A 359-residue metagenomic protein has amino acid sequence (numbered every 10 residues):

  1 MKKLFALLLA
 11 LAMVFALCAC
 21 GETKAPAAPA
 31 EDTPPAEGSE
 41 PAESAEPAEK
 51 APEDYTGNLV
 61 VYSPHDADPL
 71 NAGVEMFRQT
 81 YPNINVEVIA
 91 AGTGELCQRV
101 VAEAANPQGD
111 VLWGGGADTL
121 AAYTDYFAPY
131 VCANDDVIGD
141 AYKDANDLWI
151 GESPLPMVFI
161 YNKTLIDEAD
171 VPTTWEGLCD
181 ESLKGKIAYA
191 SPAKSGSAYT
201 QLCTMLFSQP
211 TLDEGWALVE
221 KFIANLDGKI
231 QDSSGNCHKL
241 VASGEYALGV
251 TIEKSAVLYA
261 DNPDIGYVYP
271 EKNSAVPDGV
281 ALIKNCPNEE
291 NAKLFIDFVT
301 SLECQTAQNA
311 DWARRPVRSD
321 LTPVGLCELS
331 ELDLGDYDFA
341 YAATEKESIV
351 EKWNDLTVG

Functional and structural regions predicted by a protein language model:
C18-T33, E37-E40: Bacterial lipoprotein signal-peptidase II cleavage site
P47-Y55, V60-N85, V101, Y259: Short, polar/charged alpha-helical segment
T56, V60-N71, A91-G94, P107-E245: Extracytoplasmic ligand-binding site segments that recognize negatively charged/polar headgroups
D118-Y123, A242-I265: A ligand-binding cleft/hinge motif common to bilobed small-molecule-binding domains
L155, L218-I223, I230-Q231, N262-C286 (+1 more regions): Periplasmic-binding protein-like
V158-L165, C203-L206, V276-N288, V299 (+1 more regions): A bilobed periplasmic-binding-protein/Venus flytrap-type ligand-binding module shared by bacterial periplasmic
S182-K194, F298-T322: Periplasmic-binding protein-like
V324-G359: Extracellular/periplasmic bilobal clamshell ligand-binding domains
